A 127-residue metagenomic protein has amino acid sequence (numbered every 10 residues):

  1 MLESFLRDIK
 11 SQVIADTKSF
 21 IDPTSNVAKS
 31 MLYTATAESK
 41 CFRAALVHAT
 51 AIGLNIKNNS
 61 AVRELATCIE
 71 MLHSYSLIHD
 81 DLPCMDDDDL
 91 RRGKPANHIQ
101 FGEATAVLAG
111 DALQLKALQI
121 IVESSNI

Functional and structural regions predicted by a protein language model:
M1-L72, I78, C84-D87, R91-R92 (+1 more regions): Conserved N-terminal diphosphate/IPP-binding helix and adjacent helical/loop segment of trans-prenyltransferase domains
G53-N58, I120-I127: Inter-helical turn/loop segments and adjacent helix faces that build the functional surface of alpha-helical bundle
L72, Q119-I120: Signal-transmission/dimerization alpha-helices at domain junctions
D81, A96, D111: Short, flexible active-site-adjacent loop segments at beta-strand->alpha-helix junctions, enriched in small/polar
D86, R92, T105, Q114 (+1 more regions): Generic secondary-structure boundary signal with a strong preference for alpha-helix termini
I99-Q119: Multi-pass membrane catalytic core of lipid/isoprenoid biosynthesis enzymes
